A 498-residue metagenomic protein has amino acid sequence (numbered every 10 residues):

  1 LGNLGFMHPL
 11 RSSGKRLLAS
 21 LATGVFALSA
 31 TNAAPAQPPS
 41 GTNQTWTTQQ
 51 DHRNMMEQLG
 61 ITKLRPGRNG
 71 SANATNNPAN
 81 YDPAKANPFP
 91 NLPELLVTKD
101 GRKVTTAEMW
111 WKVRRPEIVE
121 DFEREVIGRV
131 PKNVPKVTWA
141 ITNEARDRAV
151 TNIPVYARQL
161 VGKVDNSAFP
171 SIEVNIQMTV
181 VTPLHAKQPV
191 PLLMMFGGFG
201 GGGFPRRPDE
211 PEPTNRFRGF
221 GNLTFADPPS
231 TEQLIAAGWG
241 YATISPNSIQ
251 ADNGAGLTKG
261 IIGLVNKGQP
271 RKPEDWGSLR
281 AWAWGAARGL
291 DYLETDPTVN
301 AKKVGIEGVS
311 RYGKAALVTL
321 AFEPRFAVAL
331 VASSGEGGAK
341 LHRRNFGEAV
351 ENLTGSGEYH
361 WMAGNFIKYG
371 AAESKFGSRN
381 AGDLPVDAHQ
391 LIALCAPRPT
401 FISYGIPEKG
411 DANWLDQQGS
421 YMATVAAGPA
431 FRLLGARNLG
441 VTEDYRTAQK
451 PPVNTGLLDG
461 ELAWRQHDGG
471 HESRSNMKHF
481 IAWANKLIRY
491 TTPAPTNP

Functional and structural regions predicted by a protein language model:
A34-R129, T492-P498: N-terminal pre-domain segments of enzymes
A107-E108, K112-P116, I127-P191, G201: N-terminal cap/lid segment of alpha/beta-hydrolase-fold proteins
V190-T298, G335-N345: Cap/lid segment of the alpha/beta-hydrolase catalytic domain
G219, I261, V265, Q269 (+2 more regions): Mobile cap/lid helix-loop segments that gate and shape the active-site cleft of serine hydrolases
T298-S310: Alpha/beta-hydrolase fold nucleophile elbow
G308-L320: Glycine-rich nucleophile elbow surrounding the catalytic serine of serine-hydrolase chemistry
W361, P407-E408, M422-P498: C-terminal catalytic histidine-bearing segment of alpha/beta-hydrolase fold enzymes
A396-D416, H467-G469: Conserved strand-to-loop "acid loop" that flanks and positions the catalytic carboxylate
